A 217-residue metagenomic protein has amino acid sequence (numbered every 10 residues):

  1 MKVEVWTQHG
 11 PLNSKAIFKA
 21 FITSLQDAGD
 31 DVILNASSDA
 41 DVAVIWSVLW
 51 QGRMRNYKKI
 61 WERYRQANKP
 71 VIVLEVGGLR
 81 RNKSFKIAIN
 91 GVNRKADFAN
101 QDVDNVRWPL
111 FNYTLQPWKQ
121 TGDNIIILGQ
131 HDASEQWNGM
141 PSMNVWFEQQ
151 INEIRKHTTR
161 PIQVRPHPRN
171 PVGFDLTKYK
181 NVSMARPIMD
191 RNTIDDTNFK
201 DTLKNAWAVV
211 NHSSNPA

Functional and structural regions predicted by a protein language model:
M1-Q51, S134: N-terminal pre-catalytic "stem/leader" segment of glycosyltransferase-like enzymes
T7-G10, E148-I194: Catalytic donor nucleotide-activated moiety binding site of glycosyltransferases and closely related
H9-P11, V48-Q51, G77-R80, Q130-S134 (+2 more regions): Short, solvent-exposed loop/turn segments at secondary-structure junctions
K15-F21, R53-K59, P141-E153: Well-ordered, non-membrane alpha-helical segments in soluble/globular domains
G29, N35-Q101: Basic, amphipathic N-terminal segments that precede the first structured/catalytic domain
K69-M140: A nucleotide-sugar donor-handling region in carbohydrate enzymes
L115-V172: Active-site donor-nucleotide binding/catalytic segment of nucleotide-sugar enzymes
I194-A217: A donor-sugar binding/catalytic signature common to diverse glycosyltransferases and related nucleotide-sugar
